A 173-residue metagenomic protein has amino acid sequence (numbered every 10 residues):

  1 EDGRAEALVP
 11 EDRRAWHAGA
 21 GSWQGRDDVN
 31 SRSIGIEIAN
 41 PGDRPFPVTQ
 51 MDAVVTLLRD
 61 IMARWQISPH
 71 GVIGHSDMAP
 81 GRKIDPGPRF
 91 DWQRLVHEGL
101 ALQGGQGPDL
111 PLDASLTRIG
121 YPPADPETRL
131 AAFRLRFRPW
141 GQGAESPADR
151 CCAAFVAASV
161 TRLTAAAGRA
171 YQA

Functional and structural regions predicted by a protein language model:
E1-H70: Active-site-adjacent loop/helix surface patches within enzyme catalytic domains that shape the substrate-binding cleft
E11, G19-S22, M51-Q66, P80-A173: Cell-envelope/ECM-targeting effectors and their regulatory/trafficking segments
V72-R82: Acidic helix-start/capping segments at beta-turn-to-alpha-helix junctions
